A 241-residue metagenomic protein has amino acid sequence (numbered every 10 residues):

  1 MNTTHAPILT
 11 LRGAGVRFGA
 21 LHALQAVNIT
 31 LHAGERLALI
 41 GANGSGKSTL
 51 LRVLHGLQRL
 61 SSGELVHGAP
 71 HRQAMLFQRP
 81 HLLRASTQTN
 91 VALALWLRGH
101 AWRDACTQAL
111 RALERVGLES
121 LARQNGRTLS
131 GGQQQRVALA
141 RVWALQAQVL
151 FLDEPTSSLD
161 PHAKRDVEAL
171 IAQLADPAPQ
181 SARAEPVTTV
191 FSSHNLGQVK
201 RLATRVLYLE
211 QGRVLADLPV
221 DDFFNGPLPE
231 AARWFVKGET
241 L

Functional and structural regions predicted by a protein language model:
I40-A42: The feature captures the beta-strand-to-loop junction immediately N-terminal to the Walker
H55: Helix-to-loop junction immediately C-terminal to a conserved catalytic motif
R103-L121: Conserved ABC ATPase "signature" region
N125-L129, Q133: Conserved ABC ATPase signature
L150-D153: Catalytic Walker B motif of ABC-type/P-loop ATPase nucleotide-binding domains
D221-L241: C-terminal boundary and immediately downstream tail of ABC-type ATPase nucleotide-binding domains
